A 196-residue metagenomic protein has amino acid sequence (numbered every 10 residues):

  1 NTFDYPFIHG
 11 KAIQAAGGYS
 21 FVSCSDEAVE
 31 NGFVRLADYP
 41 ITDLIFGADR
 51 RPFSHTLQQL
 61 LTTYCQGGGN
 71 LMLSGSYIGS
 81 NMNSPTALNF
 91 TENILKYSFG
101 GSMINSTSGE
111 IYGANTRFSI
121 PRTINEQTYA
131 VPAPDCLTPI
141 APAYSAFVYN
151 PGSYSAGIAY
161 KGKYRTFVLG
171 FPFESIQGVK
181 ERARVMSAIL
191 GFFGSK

Functional and structural regions predicted by a protein language model:
N1-N89: Helical hinge/lid and interdomain linker segments adjacent to catalytic or ligand-binding clefts that mediate domain
F3, A37, F118, Y129-V131 (+2 more regions): Compositionally biased, intrinsically disordered/low-complexity regions enriched for serine, proline and threonine
F3, I8-A16, N83, L88-I104 (+2 more regions): Extracellular ligand-binding/catalytic regions of CAZymes and related secreted enzymes and adhesion modules
S23, L73, F147-V148, V168: Structural signal for conserved beta-strand scaffold positions within catalytic alpha/beta enzyme cores
A28-R35, S106-Y112, Y154: A short acidic, often aromatic-flanked loop/helix-cap motif at beta-alpha or helix-coil junctions that lines enzyme
N31-F33, A133-C136, G157: Short, flexible, glycine/charge-rich loop motifs used to bind or transfer phosphoryl groups or to couple energy/partner
Y39, T123, F167-V168: A generic structural signal for ordered alpha-helices
R50-P132, P139-Y144, N150-P151, V185: A glycine-rich, often tryptophan-bearing local segment used as a flexible ligand/cofactor-contacting loop or short
